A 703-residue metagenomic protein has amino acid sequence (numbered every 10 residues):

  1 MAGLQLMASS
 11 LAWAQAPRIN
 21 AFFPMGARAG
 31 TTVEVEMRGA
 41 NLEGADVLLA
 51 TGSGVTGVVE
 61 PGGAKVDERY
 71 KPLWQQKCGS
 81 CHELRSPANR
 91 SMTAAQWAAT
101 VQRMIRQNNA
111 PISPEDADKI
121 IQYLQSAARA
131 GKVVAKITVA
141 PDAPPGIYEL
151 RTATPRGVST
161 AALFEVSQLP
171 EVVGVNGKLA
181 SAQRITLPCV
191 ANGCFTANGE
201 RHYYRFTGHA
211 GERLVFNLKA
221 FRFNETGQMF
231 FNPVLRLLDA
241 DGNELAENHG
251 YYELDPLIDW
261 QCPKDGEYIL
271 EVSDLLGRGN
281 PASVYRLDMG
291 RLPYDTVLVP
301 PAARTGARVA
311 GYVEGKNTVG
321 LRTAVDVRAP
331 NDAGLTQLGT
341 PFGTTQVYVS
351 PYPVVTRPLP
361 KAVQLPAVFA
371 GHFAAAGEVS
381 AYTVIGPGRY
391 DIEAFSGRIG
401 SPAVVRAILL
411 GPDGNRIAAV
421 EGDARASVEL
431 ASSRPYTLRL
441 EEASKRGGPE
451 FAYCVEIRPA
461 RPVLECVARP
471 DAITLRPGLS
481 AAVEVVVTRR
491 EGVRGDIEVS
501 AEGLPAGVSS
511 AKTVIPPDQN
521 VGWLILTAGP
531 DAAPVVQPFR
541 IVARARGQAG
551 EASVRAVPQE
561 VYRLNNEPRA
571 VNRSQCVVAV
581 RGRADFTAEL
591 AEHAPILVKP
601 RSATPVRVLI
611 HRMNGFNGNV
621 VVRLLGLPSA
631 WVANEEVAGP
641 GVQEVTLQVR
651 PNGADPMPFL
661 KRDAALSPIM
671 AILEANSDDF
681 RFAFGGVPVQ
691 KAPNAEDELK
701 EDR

Functional and structural regions predicted by a protein language model:
M1-S10: Bacterial N-terminal signal peptides
W13-A64, R129-A197, S273-V284, D288-A375 (+6 more regions): Ser/Thr/Pro-rich low-complexity tracts
Q15-A29, R38-G57, P61-G62, C194-V284 (+9 more regions): Acidic, Ser/Thr/Pro-rich low-complexity intrinsically disordered segments
G54-A64, A130, A468, P505-Q519 (+1 more regions): Low-complexity "stalk/linker" and mucin-like segments enriched in Ser/Thr/Pro/Ala/Gly
K65-S80, A98: Sequence/structural segment immediately N-terminal to covalent heme-attachment motifs in c-type and related
W74-R85, I120, L124: The canonical Cys-X-X-Cys-His
Q107-A130: C-terminal capping alpha-helices of c-type cytochrome domains
R129-K136, L254, L321-T323, D518-L524 (+1 more regions): Aromatic sugar-binding surface patches on proteins that engage polysaccharides or sugar-phosphate polymers
